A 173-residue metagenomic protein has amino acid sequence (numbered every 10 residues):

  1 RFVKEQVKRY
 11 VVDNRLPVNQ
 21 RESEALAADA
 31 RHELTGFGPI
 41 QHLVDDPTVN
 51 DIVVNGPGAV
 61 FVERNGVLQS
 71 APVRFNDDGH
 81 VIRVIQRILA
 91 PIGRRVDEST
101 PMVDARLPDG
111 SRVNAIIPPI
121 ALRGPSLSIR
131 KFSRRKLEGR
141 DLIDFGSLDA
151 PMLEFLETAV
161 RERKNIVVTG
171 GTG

Functional and structural regions predicted by a protein language model:
R1-Q69: N-terminal anchoring/assembly modules that precede and organize ATP-driven motor systems
Q20-L34, A90-D104, G173: Charged, low-complexity, helix/coiled-coil-prone segments
D46, V54, A59-K164: P-loop NTP-binding catalytic core
V160, G171-G173: The conserved Walker
V168: Hydrophobic anchor at the beta1->P-loop junction of P-loop NTPases
